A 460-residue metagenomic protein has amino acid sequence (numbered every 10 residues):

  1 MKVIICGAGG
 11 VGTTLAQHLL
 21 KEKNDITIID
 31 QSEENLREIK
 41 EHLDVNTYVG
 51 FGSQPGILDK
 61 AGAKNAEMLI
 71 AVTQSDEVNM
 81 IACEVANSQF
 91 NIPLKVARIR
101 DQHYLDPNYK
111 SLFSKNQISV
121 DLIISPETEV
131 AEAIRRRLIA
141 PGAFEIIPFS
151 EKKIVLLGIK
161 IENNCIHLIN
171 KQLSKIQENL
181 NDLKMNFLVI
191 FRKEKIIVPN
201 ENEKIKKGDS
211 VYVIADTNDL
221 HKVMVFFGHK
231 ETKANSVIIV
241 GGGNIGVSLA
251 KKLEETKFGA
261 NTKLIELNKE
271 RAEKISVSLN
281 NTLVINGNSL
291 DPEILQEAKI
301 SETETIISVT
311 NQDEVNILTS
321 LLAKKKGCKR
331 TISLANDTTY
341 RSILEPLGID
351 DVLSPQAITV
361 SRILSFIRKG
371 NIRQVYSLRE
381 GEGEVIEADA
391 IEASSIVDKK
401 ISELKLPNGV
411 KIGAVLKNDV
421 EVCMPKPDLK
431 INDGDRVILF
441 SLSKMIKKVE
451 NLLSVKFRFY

Functional and structural regions predicted by a protein language model:
M1-Y460: Cytosolic regulatory regions of ion transport systems
